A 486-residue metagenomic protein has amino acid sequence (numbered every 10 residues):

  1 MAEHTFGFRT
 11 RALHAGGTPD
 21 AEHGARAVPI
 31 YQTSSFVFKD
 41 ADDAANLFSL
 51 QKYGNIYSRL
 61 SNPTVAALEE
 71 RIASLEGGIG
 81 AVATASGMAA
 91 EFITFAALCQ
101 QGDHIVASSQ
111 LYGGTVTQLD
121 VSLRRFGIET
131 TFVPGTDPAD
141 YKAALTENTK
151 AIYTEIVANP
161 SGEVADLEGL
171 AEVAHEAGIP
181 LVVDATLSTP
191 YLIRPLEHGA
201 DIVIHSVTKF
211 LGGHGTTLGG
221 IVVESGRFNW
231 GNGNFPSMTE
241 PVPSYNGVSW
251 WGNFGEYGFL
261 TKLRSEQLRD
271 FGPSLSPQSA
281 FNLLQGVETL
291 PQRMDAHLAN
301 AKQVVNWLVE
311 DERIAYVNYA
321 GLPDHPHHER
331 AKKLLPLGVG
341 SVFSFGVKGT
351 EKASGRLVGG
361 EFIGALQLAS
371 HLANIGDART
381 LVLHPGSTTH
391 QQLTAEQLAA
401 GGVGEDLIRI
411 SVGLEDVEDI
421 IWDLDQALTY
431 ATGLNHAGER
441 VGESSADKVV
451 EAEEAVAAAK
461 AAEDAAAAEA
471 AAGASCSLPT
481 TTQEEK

Functional and structural regions predicted by a protein language model:
M1-K52, H436-K486: N-terminal glycine-rich, Lys/His-bearing helix-loop that initiates the first secondary-structure elements of many
A2-H4, R9-A21, A81-D311, N318 (+2 more regions): Conserved PLP-enzyme active-site core in the AAT-like
S35, D40-F92, G114-V121: Conserved N-terminal alpha-helix of the aminotransferase class I/II PLP-enzyme fold
S35, S225-F228, V347-K352: Short loop segments at secondary-structure junctions
D103, G338-V342, E405-R409: Short, solvent-exposed beta-strand edge segments and adjacent coil->beta transition regions
D120, E147, G349-A353, T380-K486: PLP-dependent enzyme catalytic core of the Aspartate aminotransferase-like
V223, S344-G346, S411-G413: Short hydrophobic/aromatic beta-strand micro-patches that form the beta-sheet surface supporting nucleotide- or nucleic
F271-S274, S279-A280, Q285, T289 (+5 more regions): Conserved small-domain helix->loop->beta segment predominantly found in fold-type I
